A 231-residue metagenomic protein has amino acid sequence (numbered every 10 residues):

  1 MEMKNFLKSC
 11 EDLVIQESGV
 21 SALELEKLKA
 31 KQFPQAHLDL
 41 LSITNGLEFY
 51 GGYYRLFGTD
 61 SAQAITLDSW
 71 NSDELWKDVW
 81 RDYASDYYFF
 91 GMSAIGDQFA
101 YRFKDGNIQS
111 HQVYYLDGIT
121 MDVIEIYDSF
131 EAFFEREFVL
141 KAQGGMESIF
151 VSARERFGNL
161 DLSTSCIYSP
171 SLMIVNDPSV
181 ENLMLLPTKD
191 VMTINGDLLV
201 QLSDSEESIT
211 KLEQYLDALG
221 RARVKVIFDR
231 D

Functional and structural regions predicted by a protein language model:
M1-G106, L160-D231: A surface-exposed partner-binding patch
Q109-S148: Compact, glycine/acidic-enriched structural inserts
G144, F157-G158: Low-complexity, small/polar and acidic-rich linker and loop segments
